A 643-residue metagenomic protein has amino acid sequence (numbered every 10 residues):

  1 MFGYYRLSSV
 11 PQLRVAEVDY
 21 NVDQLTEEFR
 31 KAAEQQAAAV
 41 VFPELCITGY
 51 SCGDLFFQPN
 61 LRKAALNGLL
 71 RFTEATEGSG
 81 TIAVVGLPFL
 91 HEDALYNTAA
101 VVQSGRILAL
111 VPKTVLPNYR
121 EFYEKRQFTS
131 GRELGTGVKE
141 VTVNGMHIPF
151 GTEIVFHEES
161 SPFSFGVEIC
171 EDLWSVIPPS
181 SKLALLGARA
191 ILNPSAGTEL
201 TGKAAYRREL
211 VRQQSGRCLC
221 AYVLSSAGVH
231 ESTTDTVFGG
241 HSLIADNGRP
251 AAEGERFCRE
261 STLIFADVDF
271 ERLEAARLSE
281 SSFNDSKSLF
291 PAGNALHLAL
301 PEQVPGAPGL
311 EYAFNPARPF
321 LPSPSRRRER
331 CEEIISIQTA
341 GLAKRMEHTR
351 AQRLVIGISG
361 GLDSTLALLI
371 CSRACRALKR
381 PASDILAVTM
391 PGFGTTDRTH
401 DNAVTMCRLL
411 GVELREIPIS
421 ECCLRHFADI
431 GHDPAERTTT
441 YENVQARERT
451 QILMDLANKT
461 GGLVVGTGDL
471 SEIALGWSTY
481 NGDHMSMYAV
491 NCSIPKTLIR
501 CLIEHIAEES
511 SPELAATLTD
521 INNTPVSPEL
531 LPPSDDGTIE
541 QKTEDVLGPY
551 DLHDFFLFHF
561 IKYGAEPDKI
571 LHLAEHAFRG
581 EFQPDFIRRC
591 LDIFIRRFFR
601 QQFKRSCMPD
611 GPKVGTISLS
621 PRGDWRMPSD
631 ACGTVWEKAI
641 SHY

Functional and structural regions predicted by a protein language model:
M1-G357, R373-A382, L414: Enzyme catalytic cores with a strong preference for nitrogen-chemistry domains
G3-Y5, T26, S161-F163, C218-C220 (+4 more regions): ATP/NTP-dependent adenylation/nucleotidyl-transfer catalytic domains that generate, transfer, or process NMP-activated
